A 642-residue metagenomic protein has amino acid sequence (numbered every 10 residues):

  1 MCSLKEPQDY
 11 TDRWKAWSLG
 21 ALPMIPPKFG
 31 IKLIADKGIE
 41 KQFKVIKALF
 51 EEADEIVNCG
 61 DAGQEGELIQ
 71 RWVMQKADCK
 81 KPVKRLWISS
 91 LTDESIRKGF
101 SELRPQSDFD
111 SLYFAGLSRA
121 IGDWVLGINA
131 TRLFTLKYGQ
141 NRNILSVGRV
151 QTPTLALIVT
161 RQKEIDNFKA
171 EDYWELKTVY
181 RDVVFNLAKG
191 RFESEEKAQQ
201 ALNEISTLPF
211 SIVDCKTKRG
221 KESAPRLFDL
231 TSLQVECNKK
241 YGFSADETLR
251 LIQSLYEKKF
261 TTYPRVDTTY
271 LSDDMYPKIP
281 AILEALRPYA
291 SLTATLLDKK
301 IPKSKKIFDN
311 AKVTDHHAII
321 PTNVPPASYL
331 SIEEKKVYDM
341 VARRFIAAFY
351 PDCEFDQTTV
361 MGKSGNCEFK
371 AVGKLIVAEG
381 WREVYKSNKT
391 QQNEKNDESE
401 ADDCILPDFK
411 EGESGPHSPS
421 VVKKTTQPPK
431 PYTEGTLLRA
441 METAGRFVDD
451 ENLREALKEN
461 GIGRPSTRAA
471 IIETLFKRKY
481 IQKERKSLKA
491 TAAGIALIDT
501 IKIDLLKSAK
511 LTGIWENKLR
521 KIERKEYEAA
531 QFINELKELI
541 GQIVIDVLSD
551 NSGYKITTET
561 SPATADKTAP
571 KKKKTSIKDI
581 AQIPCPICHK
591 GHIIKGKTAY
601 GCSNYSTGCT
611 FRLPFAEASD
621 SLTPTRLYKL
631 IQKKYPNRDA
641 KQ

Functional and structural regions predicted by a protein language model:
M1-W124, G415: Intrinsically disordered, low-complexity regulatory segments
D36-F50, G66-R71, D93-R97, A115-R119 (+16 more regions): Amphipathic alpha-helical transducer elements in NTP-driven molecular machines
G38, K44-K47, E51-E52, D93-Y180 (+1 more regions): C-terminal or mid-to-C-terminal helical accessory/interaction module adjacent to the motor/catalytic core
V57, D61-A62, N141-I144, T217-R226 (+4 more regions): Conserved short loop/turn motifs at secondary-structure junctions
R71-Q75, L155-Q162, R343: Short active-site loop/helix that positions an aromatic residue
K76, T131, N167, A245-D246 (+1 more regions): Basic, low-complexity terminal or inter-domain segments flanking catalytic cores
S194-F228, Q234, P428: Metal- or metallocofactor-binding catalytic centers and their adjacent structured scaffolds across diverse enzyme
